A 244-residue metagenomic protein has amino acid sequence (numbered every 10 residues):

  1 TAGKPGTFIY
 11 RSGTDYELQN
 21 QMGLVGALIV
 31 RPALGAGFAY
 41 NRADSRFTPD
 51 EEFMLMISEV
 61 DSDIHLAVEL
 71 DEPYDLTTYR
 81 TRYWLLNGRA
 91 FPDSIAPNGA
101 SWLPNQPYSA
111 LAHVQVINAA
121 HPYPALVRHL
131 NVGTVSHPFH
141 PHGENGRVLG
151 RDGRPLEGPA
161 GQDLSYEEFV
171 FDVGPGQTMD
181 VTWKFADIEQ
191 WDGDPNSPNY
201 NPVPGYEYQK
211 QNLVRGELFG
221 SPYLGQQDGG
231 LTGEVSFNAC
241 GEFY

Functional and structural regions predicted by a protein language model:
T1-Y244: Copper-binding active sites and cupredoxin-like electron-transfer domains, recognizing His/Cys-rich ligand loops
